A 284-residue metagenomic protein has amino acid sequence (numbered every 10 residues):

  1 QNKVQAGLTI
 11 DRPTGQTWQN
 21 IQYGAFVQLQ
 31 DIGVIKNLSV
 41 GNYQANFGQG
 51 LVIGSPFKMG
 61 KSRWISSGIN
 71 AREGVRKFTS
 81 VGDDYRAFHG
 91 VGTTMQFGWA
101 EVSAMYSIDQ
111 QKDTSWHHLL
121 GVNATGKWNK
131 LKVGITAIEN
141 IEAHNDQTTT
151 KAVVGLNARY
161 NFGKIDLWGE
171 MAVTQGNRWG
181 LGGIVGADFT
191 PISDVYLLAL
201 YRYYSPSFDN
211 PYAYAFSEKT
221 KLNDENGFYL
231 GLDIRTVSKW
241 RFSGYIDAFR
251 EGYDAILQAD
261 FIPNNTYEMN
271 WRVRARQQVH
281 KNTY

Functional and structural regions predicted by a protein language model:
Q1-V4, L8-R12, N42, S55 (+7 more regions): Outer-membrane beta-barrel initiation region
K3-Q5, I35-N37, Q44, W99-E101 (+5 more regions): Outer-membrane beta-barrel architecture
T9, G126, E139, D146-Y284: Exposed, low-structure sequence patches enriched in small/polar residues
P13-G15, A45-G48, G98-A100, S107-Q111 (+6 more regions): Structural signature of outer-membrane beta-barrel domains
G15-G74, S80-V102, D194-F208: Outer membrane beta-barrel
Q19-I21, D83-Y85, W116, T150 (+2 more regions): Short, glycine/acidic-rich beta->alpha junctions
D31-G33, M95-W99, G126-K130, Y160-K164 (+1 more regions): A generic beta-sheet turn/junction motif
L51-T79, D83-A87, E101-S115, I135 (+3 more regions): Outer-membrane pore/translocation modules
